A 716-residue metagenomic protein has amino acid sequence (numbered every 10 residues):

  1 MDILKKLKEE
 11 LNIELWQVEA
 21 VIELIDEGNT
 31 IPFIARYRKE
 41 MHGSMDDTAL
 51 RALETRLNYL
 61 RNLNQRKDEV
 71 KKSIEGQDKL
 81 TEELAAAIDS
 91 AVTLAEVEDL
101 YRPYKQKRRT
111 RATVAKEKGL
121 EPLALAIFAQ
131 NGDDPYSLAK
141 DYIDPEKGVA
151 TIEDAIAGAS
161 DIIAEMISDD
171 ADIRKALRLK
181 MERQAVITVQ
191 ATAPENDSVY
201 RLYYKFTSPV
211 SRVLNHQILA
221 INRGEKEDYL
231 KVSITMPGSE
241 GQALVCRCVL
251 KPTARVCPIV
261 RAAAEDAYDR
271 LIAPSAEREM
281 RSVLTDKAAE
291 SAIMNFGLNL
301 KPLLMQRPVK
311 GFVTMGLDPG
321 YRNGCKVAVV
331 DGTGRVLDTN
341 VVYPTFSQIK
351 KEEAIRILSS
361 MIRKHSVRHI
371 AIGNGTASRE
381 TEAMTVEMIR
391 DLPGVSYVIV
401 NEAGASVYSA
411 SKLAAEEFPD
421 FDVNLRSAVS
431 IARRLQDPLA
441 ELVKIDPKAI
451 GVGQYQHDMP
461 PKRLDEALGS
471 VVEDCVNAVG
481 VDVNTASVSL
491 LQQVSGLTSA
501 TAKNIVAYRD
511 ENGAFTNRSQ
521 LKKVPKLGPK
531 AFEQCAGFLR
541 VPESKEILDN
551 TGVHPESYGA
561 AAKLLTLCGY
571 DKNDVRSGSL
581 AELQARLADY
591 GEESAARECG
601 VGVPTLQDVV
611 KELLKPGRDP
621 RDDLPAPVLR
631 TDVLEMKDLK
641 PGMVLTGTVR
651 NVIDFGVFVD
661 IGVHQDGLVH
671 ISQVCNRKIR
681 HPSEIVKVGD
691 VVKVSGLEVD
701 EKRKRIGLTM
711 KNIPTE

Functional and structural regions predicted by a protein language model:
N12-I13, R307-P308, E473-A507, T631-V669 (+1 more regions): C-terminal accessory/binding modules appended to enzymatic or scaffolding proteins
E23-D26, P103, V114-E117, A220-G224 (+14 more regions): Replace "in large, NTP-powered and nucleic-acid-processing enzymes" with "in large, NTP-powered factors and other
T30-I31, H42, D46-T113, K118-D141 (+5 more regions): Accessory alpha-helical DNA-binding modules that contact the DNA backbone or grooves
A49-R51, Y59, L63-G316, G320-D420 (+1 more regions): Duplex nucleic acid-engaging cores and interfaces of nucleic-acid transaction enzymes
E96, V398, G404, S409-V479 (+1 more regions): Long, charge-rich intrinsically disordered scaffolds of nucleic-acid metabolism proteins
D141-I152, K205-T207, E240-Y268, I272 (+4 more regions): Low-complexity, acidic/Ser/Thr- and charged residue-rich accessory regions of DNA metabolism proteins
L179-I187, L317-Y321, G375-E380, V400-V407 (+5 more regions): A glycine-rich phosphate-binding loop feature that marks nucleotide/adenosyl-phosphate handling sites
E279-G297, A449-D482, R597-P641: Long, charged amphipathic helices and adjacent flexible linkers at domain junctions
